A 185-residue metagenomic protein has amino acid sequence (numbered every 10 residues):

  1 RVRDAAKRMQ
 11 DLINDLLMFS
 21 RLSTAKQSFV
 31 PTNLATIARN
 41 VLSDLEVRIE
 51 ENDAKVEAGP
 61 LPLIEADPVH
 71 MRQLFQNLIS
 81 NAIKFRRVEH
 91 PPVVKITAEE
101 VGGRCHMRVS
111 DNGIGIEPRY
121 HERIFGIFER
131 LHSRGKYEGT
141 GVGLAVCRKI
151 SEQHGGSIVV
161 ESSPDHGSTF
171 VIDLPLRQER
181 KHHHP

Functional and structural regions predicted by a protein language model:
V2, V142-G143, C147: Short alpha-helical Gxxx[C/S/T] motif in the catalytic ATP-binding
D4-M9: Short alpha-helical segment of the dimerization/phosphotransfer core of two-component systems
S28-S43, K95: A conserved beta-strand-to-alpha-helix junction within the catalytic ATP-binding
A82-R86: Short helix-loop "hinge" at the ATP-lid/N-box region of the Bergerat-fold HATPase_c
P91-G103: Short beta-strand/loop element within the Bergerat-fold HATPase_c
I116-F128: Short conserved segment of the HATPase_c
G155-E161: Glycine-rich ATP-binding loops of the HATPase_c
